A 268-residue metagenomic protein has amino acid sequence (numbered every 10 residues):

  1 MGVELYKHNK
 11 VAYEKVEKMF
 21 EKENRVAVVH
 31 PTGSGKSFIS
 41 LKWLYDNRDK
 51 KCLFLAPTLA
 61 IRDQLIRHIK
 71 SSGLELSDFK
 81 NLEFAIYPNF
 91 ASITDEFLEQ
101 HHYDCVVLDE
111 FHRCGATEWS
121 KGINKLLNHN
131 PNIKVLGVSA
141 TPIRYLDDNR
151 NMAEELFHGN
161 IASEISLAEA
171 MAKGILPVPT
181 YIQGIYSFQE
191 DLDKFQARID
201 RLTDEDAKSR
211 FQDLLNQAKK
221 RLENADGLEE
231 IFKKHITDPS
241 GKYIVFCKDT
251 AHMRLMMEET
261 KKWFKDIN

Functional and structural regions predicted by a protein language model:
M1-V29: Conserved pre-motif I regulatory segment
E21-A27, K50, P239-K242: Pre-Walker A (Motif I) flank of P-loop NTPase domains
K22-W43, F246: Walker A/P-loop
K51-T58, K242-D249: Conserved RecA-like ASCE P-loop NTPase motor core of nucleic-acid helicases/translocases
L59-H102: Inter-Walker segment of RecA-like/P-loop motor cores
L98-R144: SF2 helicase catalytic motif II
D147-G241: Interdomain helical connector at the RecA1-RecA2 junction of SF1/SF2 helicase-like NTPases
K248-N268: Conserved helicase motor "Helicase C" RecA-like lobe of SF1/SF2 P-loop NTPases
